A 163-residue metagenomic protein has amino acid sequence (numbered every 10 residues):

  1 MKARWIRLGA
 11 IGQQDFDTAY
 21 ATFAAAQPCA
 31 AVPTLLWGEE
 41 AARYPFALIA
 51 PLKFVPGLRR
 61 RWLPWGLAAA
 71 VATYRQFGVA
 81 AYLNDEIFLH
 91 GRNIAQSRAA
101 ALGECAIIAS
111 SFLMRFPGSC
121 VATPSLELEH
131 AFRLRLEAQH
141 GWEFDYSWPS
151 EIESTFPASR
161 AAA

Functional and structural regions predicted by a protein language model:
M1-F77, L134, W142, S154-A163: N-terminal lobe of the biotin/lipoate ligase/transferase fold
R7-A10, P51-K53, C120-E127, W148: Short, solvent-exposed coil/turn linker segments
R59-L63, A101, S125: Short capping loops/turns at secondary-structure boundaries
A80-N84, Q139-E151: Flexible, glycine/charged-enriched surface loops at secondary-structure junctions
L83-T123: A contiguous pocket-lining binding segment that forms or flanks enzyme active sites
R92-A99, D145-A161: Short, active-site-adjacent segments that bind or coordinate small-molecule cofactors and metal centers
F112-E143: A hydrophobic, small-residue-rich beta->alpha segment in the mid-to-C-terminal subdomain of diverse proteins
